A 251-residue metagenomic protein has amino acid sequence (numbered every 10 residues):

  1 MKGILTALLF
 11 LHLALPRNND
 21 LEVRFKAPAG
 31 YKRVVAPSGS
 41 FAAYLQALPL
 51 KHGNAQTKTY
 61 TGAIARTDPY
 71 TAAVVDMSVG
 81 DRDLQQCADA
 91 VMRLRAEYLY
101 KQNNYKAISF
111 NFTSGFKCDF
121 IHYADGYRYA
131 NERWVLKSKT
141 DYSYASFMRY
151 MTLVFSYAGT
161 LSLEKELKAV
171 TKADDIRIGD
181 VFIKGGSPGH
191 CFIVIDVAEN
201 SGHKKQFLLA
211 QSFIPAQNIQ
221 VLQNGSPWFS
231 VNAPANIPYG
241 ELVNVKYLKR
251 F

Functional and structural regions predicted by a protein language model:
I4-P16: Hydrophobic h-region of N-terminal signal peptides that target proteins for export in Gram-negative bacteria
L15-S78, Q85: Cationic-aromatic interfacial patches
D81-A169: Extracellular-facing segments of soluble proteins and assemblies that are Gly/Ser/Thr-biased and enriched in aromatics
V170-I178: Short, well-ordered loop/turn sites that connect or cap secondary structure elements
I183-C191: Short coil-to-beta-strand transition motifs
H190-E199: Short beta-strand-centered aromatic/proline hotspots
A198-S201, F213: A generic structural motif
K205-F251: Low-complexity, Gly/Ser/Thr/Pro-rich intrinsically disordered linker/tail segments
